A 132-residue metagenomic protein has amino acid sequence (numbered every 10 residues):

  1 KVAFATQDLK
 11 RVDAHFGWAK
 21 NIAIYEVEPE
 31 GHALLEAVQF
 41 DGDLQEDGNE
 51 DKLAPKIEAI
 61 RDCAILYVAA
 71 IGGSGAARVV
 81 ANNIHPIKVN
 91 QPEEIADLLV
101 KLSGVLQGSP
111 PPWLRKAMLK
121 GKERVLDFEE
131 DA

Functional and structural regions predicted by a protein language model:
K1-P55, D62, I87, P92-A132: Non-catalytic interface/targeting segments
K56-V89: Mid-chain, well-packed structural core segment of small domains
